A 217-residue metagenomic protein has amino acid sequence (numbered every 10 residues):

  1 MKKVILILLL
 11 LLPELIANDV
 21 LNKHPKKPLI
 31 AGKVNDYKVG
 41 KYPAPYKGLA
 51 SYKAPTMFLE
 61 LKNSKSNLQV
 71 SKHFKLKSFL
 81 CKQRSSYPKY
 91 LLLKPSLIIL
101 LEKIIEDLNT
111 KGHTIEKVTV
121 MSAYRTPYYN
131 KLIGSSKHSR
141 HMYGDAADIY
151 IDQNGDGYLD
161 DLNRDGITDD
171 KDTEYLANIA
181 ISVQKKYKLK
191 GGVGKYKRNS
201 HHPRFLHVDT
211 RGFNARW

Functional and structural regions predicted by a protein language model:
V4-L12: Sec-dependent N-terminal signal peptides
A17-L101, H201, G212-W217: Extracytoplasmic cell-surface/polysaccharide-interacting catalytic and binding patches
N18-K23, H138, Y143-W217: Catalytic cores and adjacent binding grooves of peptidoglycan-active enzymes
N67, H73, K117, A146 (+1 more regions): A residue-level signal for beta-strand positions that form part of recognition/binding surfaces within mature
L93-L100, I104, D172-I179: Stable alpha-helical elements in mature extracytoplasmic
E102-G134: Extended, low-complexity, intrinsically disordered C-terminal regulatory tails of eukaryotic serine/threonine kinases
